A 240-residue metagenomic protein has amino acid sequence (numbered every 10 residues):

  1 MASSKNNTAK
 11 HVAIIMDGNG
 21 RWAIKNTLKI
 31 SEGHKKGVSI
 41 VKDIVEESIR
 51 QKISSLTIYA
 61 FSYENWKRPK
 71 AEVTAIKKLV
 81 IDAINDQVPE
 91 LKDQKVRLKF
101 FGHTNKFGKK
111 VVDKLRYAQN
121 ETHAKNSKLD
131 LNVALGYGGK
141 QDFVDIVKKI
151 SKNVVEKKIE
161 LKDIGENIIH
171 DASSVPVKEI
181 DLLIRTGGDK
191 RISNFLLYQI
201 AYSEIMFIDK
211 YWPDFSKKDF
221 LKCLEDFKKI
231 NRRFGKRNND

Functional and structural regions predicted by a protein language model:
M1-D240: Flexible, compositionally biased loop and terminal segments
